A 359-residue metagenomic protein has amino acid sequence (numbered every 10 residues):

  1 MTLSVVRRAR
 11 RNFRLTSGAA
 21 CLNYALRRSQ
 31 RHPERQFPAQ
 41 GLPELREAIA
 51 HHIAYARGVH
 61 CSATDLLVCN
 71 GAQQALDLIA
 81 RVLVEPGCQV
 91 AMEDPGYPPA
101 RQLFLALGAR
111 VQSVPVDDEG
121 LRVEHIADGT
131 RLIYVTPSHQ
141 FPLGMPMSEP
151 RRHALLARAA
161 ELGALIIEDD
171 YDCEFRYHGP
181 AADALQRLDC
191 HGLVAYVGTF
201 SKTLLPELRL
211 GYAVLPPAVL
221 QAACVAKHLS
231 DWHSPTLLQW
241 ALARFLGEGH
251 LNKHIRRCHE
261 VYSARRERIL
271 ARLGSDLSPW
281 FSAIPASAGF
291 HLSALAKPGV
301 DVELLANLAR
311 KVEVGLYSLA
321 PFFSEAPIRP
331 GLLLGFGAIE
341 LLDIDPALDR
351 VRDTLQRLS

Functional and structural regions predicted by a protein language model:
M1-Q40, H51, K311-V314: N-terminal "arm"/small-domain region of PLP-dependent enzymes with the aminotransferase-like
S4-V5, S113-P115, Y134-T136, I167-D170 (+5 more regions): Short beta-strand segments
L22-L162, C173-F175, P180-H191, A195 (+2 more regions): Conserved core of the PLP fold type I
M92, S113, E168, L242 (+1 more regions): Hydrophobic residues in well-ordered beta-strands that form the structural core
C190-L193, G198-E260: Conserved core segment of the aminotransferase class I/II
L215, S293-P298, L316-Q356: Conserved PLP-binding active-site segment of the aspartate aminotransferase-like
E260-L270, F281-L295: Conserved glycine-rich beta-strand-loop-beta hairpin in the small C-terminal domain of fold type I
